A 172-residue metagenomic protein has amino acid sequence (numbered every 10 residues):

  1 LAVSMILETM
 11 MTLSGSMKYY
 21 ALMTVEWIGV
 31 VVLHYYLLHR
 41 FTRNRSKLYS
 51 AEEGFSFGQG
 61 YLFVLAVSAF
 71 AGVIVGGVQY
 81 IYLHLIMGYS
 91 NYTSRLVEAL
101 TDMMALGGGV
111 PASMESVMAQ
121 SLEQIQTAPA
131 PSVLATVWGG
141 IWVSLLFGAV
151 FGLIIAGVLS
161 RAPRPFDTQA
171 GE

Functional and structural regions predicted by a protein language model:
L1-L48: Transmembrane alpha-helical insertion/packing segments
V3-E8, V30-H34, A71-V75, Q79 (+3 more regions): Alpha-helical transmembrane segments of multipass membrane proteins
S46-Y61: Amphipathic, cytosolic membrane-interfacial segments at TM-TM junctions
Q59-V75, G139, V143: Alpha-helical transmembrane segments of multi-pass membrane proteins
G76-G108: Functional transmembrane-helix hotspots
L106-T127: Low-complexity, acidic polar-rich segments
E123-L146: Individual transmembrane alpha-helix segments
S160-E172: Short, charged juxtamembrane terminal tails flanking transmembrane helices
